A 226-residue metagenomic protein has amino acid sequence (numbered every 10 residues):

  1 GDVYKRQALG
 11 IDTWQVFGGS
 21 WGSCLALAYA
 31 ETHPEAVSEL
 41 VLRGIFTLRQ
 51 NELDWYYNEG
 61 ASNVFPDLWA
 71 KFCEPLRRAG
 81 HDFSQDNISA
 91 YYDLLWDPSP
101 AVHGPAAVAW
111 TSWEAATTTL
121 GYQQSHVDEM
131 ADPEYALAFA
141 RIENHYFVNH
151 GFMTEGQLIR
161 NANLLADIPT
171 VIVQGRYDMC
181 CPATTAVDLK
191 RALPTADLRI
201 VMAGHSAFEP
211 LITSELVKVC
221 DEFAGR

Functional and structural regions predicted by a protein language model:
G1-Y4: Short, small-residue-biased leader/transition segments that mark boundaries at the very start of proteins
D12-N51: Conserved hydrolase catalytic core segment
E35-A90: A catalytic-pocket lid/entrance helix-loop region that shapes and gates access to the active site across common
H145-A162: Active-site nucleophile elbow and catalytic-triad environment of alpha/beta-hydrolase enzymes
L165-A166, I172-Q174: Short beta-strand/loop motif that positions the catalytic acidic residue of the alpha/beta-hydrolase fold
R176-D178, A203-G204: Acidic beta-to-alpha connecting loop that harbors the catalytic carboxylate
M179-T185: Conserved alpha/beta-hydrolase "acid-adjacent" motif
A196-R226: Catalytic active-site module of serine/aspartate enzymes centered on a nucleophile-bearing elbow/loop
